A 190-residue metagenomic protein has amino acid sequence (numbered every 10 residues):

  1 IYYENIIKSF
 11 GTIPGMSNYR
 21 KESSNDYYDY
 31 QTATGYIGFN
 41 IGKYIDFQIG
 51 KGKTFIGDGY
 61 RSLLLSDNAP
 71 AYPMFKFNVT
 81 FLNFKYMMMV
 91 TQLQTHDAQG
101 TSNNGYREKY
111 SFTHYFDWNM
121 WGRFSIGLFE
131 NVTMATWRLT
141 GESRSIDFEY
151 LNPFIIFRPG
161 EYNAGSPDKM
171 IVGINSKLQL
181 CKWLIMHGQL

Functional and structural regions predicted by a protein language model:
I1-N5, S17-E22, Y30, T34 (+3 more regions): Transmembrane beta-barrel domains of bacterial outer-membrane proteins
I1-S23, I41, I45-K51, N104-S125: Short, charged N-terminal helix-start/capping segments
I1-T34, S145-Y162, G173: Transmembrane beta-barrel domains of Gram-negative outer membranes and organellar outer membranes
S24-D29, L63-A69, N103-E108, A164-D168: Replace "Gram-negative outer membrane beta-barrel proteins" with "bacterial and organellar outer membrane beta-barrel
I37-G38, F77: Short, exposed beta-strand/loop patches in secreted or surface proteins that constitute
D46, T54-F55, M74-L190: Signature for the C-terminal beta-barrel architecture of outer-membrane proteins
